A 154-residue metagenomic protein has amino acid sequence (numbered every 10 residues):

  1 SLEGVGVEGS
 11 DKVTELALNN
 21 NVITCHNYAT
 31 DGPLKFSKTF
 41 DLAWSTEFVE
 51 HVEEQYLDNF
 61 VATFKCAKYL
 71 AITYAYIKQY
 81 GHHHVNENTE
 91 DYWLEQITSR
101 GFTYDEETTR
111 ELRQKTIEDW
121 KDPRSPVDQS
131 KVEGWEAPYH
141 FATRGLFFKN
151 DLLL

Functional and structural regions predicted by a protein language model:
S1-H83, E87-L94, T98, F148-N150: Conserved SAM-binding loop
G9, F102-Q114, Q129: Conserved S-adenosyl-L-methionine
D31-P33, E111-T116: A short acidic, often aromatic-flanked loop/helix-cap motif at beta-alpha or helix-coil junctions that lines enzyme
E87, R110, D119-K121: General N-terminal targeting signals
T98-S99, S125: Disordered, low-complexity tails and leader-like regions
E118-L154: Core SAM-dependent methyltransferase catalytic element
